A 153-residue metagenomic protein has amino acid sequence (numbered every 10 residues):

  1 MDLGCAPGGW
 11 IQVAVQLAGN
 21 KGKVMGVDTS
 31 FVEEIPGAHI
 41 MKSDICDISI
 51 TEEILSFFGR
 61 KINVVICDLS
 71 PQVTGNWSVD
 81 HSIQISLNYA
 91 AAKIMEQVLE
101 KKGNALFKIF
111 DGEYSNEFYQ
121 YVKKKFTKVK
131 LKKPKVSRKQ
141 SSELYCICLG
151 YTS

Functional and structural regions predicted by a protein language model:
M1-A6: Conserved class I S-adenosyl-L-methionine
P7-N20: Conserved SAM-binding loop of SAM-dependent methyltransferases across substrates and taxa, primarily the Class I
N20-K21, V98-N104: Short glycine-dipeptide loop
V27-T74: S-adenosyl-L-methionine
T29, L69-S70, K108-D111, P134-K135: Short strand-turn motif at the edge of the Rossmann-like AdoMet-binding core
V73-Q84: Glycine/threonine-rich flexible loop motifs
I85-K101: A short glycine-rich, Lys/Arg-flanked "PGG" loop and its adjoining helix->strand segment in the class I
G112-S153: Class I S-adenosyl-L-methionine
